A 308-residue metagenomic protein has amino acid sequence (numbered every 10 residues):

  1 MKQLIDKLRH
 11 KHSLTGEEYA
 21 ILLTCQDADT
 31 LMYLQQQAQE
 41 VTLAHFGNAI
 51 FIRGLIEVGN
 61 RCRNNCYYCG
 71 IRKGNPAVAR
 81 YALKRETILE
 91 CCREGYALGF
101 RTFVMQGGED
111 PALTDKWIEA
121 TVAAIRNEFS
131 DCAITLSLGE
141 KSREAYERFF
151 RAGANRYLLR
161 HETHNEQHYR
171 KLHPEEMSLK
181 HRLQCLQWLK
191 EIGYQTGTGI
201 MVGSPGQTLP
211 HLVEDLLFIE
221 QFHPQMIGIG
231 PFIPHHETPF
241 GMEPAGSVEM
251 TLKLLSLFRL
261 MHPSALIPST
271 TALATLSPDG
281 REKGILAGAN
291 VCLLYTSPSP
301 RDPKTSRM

Functional and structural regions predicted by a protein language model:
M1-G59, N64: Flexible, acidic/Gly-rich N-terminal and inter-domain linker regions that tether and position cofactor-handling modules
N60, E109-T114, E175, G203-T208 (+3 more regions): Short, small-residue-enriched loops and turns at beta-alpha junctions that line or gate enzyme active sites
G70: Cys/His-coordinated zinc-binding microdomains
K73-L89, G95-K116, T121-L186, Q195-V202 (+1 more regions): Core AdoMet radical
F129, R156, H161, K180-F240 (+2 more regions): Conserved C-terminal portion of the radical SAM core fold that forms the substrate/S-adenosylmethionine-binding
L136-K141, T270-L276: Glycine-rich beta-to-alpha transition loops that act as phosphate-gripper elements at the mouths of alpha/beta enzyme
L273-C292: C-terminal hydrophobic structural anchor segments that stabilize assembly/packing rather than catalytic chemistry
Y295-P300: Conserved small/polar residues in nucleotide/adenosyl-binding loops
